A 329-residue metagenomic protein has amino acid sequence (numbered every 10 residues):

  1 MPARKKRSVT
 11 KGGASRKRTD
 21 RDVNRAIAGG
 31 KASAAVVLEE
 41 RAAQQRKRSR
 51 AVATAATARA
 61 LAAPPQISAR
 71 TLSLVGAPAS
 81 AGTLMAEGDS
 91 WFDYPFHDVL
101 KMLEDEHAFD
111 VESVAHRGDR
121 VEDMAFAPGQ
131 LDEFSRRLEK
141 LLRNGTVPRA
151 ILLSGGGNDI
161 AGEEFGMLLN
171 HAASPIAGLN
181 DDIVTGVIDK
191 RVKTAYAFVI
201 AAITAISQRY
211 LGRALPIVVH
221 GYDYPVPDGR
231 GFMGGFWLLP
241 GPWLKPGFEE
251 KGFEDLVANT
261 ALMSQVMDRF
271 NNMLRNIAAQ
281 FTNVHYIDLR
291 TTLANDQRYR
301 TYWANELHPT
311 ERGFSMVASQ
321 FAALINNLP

Functional and structural regions predicted by a protein language model:
P2-T57: Helix-enriched interaction subdomains in cytosolic or periplasmic regions, typified by TIR/SEFIR signaling/NADase cores
A35-E122: Serine-esterase "nucleophile elbow" of acetyl-processing enzymes
T83-E87, W91-G186: Conserved SGNH/GDSL esterase-like catalytic core that processes O-acyl groups on lipids and polysaccharides
M85-E87, A150-S154, P216-Y222, Y286-L289: Extended hydrophobic secondary-structure segments that form protein cores and membrane-embedded regions
A173-V199, L256-M263: Surface-exposed cleft-lining segments at the edges of enzyme active sites
V192-W243: Hydrophobic, aromatic-enriched interface-forming segments
D228-H285: Substrate-gating cap/lid alpha-helix
T301-P329: Histidine-centered active-site loop/cap adjacent to the catalytic His in serine esterases/O-acetyl transfer systems
